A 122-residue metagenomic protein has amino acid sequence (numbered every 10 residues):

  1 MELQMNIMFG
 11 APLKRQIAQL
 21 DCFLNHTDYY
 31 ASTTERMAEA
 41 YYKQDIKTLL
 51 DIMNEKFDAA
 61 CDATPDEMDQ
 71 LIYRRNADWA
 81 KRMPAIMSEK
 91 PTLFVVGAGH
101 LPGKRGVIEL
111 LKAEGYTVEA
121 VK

Functional and structural regions predicted by a protein language model:
M1-S88, G106: Hydrophobic, often amphipathic alpha-helical segments used for membrane interaction and targeting
P91-K122: C-terminal structured interaction module
